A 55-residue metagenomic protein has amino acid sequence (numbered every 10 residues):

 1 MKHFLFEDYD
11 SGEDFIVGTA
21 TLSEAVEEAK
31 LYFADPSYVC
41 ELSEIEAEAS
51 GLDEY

Functional and structural regions predicted by a protein language model:
M1, I16-G18, C40, A47: Intrinsic disorder/low-complexity segments
M1-E13: Short aromatic-glycine-(Arg/Gly/Cys) micro-motifs in beta-strand/loop hairpins
F6-D8, V17, D35: Generic detector of N-terminal low-structure segments
S11-S23: A short, exposed loop/beta-hairpin motif centered on an aromatic-Gly-Thr core
L31-Y55: Short, mixed-charge low-complexity intrinsically disordered segments
